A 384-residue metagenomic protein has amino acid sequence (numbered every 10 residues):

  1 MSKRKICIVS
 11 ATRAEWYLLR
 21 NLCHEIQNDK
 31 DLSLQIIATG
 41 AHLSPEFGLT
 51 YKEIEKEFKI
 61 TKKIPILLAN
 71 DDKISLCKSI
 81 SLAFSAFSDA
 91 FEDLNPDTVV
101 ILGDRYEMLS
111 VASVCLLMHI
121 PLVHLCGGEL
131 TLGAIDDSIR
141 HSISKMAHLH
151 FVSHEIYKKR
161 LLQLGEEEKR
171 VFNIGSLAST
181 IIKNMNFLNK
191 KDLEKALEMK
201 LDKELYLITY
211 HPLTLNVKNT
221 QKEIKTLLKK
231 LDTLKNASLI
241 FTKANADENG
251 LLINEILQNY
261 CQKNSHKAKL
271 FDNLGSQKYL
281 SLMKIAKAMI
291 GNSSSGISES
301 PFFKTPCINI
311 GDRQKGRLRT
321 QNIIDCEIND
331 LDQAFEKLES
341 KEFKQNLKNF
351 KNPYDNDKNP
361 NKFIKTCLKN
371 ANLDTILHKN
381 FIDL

Functional and structural regions predicted by a protein language model:
K5, V9-S10, Y17-Q27, I66-E168: Active-site and donor-binding regions of nucleotide-sugar-utilizing enzymes
S10, H42-G48, A147-K222: A nucleotide-sugar donor-handling region in carbohydrate enzymes
D29-Q35, K235-S238: A generic structural motif
L34-L76: Conserved nucleotide-sugar phosphate-binding/catalytic loop shared by glycosyltransferases and other
I54, L188-I285: Donor-nucleotide binding loops and adjacent catalytic segments primarily of GT-B fold Leloir glycosyltransferases
I101-L102, L109, H124, H150 (+1 more regions): A donor-sugar binding/catalytic signature common to diverse glycosyltransferases and related nucleotide-sugar
P301-L347: Nucleotide-sugar donor-binding patch of glycosyltransferase catalytic domains
S340-L384: C-terminal amphipathic helix plus adjacent low-complexity, charged tail appended to glycosyltransferase catalytic
